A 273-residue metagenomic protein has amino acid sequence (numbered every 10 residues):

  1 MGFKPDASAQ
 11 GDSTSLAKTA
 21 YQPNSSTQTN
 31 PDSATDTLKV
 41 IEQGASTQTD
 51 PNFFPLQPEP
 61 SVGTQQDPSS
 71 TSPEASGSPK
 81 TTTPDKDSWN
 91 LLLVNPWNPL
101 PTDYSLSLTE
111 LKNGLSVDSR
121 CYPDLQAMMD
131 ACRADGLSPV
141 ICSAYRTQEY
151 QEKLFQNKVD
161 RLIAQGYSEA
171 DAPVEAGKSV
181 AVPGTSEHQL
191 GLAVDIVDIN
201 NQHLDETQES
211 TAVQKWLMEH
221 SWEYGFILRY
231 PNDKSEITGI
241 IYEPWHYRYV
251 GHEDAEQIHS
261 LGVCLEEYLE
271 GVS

Functional and structural regions predicted by a protein language model:
M1-Y21, D32, T37-S273: Extracytoplasmic cell-surface/polysaccharide-interacting catalytic and binding patches
